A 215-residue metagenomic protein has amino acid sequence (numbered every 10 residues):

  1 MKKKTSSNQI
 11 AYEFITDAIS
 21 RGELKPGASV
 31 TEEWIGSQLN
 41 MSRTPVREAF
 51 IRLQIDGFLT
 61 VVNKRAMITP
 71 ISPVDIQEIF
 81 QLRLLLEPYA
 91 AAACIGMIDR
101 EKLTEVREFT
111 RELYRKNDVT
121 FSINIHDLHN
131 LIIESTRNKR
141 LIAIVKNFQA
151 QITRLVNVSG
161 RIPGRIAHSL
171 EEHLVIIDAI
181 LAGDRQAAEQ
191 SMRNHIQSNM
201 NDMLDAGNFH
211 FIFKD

Functional and structural regions predicted by a protein language model:
M1-G96, F209, F213-K214: Short linear motifs at protein or domain termini
M1-K4, A187-D215: C-terminal effector-binding regulatory domain of bacterial HTH transcription factors
A18, G22, T60-V61, F148 (+4 more regions): A short secondary-structure junction motif
R83, G96-V158, H168-A179, A187-N201: Conserved amphipathic alpha-helical segments that form helical-bundle/coiled-coil interaction surfaces
